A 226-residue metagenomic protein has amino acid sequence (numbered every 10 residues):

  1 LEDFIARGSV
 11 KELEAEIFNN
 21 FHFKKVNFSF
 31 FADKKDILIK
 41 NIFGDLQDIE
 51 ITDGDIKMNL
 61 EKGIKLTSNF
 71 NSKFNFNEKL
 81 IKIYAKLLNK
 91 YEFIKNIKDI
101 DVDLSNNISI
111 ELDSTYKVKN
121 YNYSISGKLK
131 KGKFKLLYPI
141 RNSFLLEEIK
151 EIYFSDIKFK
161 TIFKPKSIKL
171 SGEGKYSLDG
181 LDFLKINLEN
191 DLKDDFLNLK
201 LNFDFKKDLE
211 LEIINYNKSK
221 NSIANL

Functional and structural regions predicted by a protein language model:
L1-L226: Membrane-proximal interfacial segments on either side of biological membranes
